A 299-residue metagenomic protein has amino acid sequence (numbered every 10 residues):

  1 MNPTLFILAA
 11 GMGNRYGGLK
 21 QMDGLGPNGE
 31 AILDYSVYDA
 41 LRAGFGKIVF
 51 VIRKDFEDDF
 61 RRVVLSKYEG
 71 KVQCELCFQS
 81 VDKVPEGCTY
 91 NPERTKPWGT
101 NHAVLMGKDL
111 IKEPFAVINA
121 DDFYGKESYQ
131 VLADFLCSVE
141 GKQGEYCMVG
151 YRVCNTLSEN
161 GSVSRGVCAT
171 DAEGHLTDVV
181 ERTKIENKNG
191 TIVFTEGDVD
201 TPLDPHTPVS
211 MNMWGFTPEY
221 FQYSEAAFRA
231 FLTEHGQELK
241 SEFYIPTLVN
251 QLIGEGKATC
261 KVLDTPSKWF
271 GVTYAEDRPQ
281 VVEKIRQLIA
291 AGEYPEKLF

Functional and structural regions predicted by a protein language model:
M1-A10, P27-V117, Y124-G125, Y129 (+1 more regions): Conserved N-terminal catalytic core of the sugar/cofactor nucleotidyltransferase
M12, D121-D122, V153: Active-site metal-binding loops of divalent metal-dependent hydrolases
M22, C168-T170, V262: A structural signal for short hydrophobic beta-strand segments in well-ordered beta-sheet cores
D59-F60, E127, V131, Y223 (+2 more regions): Phosphate- and divalent-cation-binding pockets in alpha/beta enzyme and binding domains that engage nucleotide-derived
K126-W214, P218: Conserved core of the sugar-phosphate nucleotidyltransferase
G215, C260-L263, G271: Conserved active-site beta-strand element of glycosyltransferases/polysaccharide synthases
E225-A258: A C-terminal functional module that forms or caps the active site or interfaces directly with catalytic machinery
